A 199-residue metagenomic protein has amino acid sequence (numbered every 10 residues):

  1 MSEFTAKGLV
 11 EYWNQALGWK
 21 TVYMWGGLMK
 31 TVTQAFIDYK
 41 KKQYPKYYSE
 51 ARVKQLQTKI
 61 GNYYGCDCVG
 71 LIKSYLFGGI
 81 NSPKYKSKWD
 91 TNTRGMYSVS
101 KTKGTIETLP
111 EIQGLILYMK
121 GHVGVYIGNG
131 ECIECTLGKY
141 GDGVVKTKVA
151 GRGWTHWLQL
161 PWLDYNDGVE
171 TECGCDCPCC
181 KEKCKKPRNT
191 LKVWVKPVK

Functional and structural regions predicted by a protein language model:
M1-N81, K120-H122, I133-C135, K139 (+1 more regions): N-terminal capping segments
Q34-T58, P83, S87-I106, T147 (+1 more regions): Surface-exposed intrinsically disordered loops and tails
I112-L115: Loop/turn positions that initiate beta-strands
L117-K120, I127: A short, compositionally biased micro-patch
V123-V125, K199: Short, surface-exposed beta-strand/loop "edge" segments at domain boundaries and coil↔beta transitions
V125-R152: Catalytic Cys-His active-site segments of thiol-dependent hydrolases/isopeptidases
R152-K199: Low-complexity, Gly/Ser/Thr/Pro-rich intrinsically disordered linker/tail segments
